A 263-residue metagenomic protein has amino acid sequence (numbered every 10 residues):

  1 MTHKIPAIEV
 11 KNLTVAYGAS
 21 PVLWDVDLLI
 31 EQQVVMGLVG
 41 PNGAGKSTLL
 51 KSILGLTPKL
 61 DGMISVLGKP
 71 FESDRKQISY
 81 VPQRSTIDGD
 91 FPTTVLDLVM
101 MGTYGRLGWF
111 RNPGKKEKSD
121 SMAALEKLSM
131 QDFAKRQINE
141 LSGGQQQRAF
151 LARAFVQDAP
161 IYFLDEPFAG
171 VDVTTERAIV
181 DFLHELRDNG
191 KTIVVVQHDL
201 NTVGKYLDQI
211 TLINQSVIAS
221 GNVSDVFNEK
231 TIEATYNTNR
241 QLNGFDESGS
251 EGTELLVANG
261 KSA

Functional and structural regions predicted by a protein language model:
G62-D74: Conserved ABC transporter NBD signature motif
K115-F133: Conserved ABC ATPase "signature" region
Q137-L141, Q145: Conserved ABC ATPase signature
Y162-D165: Catalytic Walker B motif of ABC-type/P-loop ATPase nucleotide-binding domains
Q197-H198: H-loop/switch region of ABC-family ATPase nucleotide-binding domains
T211, Q215-D225: Conserved switch/coupling elements of ABC/ABC-like ATPase nucleotide-binding domains
S224, N228-K230, A234-A263: ABC ATPase nucleotide-binding domains
